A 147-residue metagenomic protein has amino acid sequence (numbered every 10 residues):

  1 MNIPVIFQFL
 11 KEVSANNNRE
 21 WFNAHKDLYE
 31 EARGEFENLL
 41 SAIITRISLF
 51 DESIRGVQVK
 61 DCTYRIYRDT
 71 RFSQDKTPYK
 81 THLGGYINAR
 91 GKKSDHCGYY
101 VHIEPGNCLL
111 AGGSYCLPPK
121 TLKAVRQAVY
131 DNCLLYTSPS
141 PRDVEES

Functional and structural regions predicted by a protein language model:
M1-F7: Acidic, low-complexity proline/glycine-rich segments
V5, A15-F50: Contiguous, amphipathic alpha-helical segments that mediate oligomerization or scaffolding in large protein assemblies
L10-V13: N-terminal short secondary-structure element
H25, N132-L135: Residue-level recognition of alpha-helix termini/interfacial anchor residues
L40, I44-G91, N107: Extended, charge-rich alpha-helical segments
R71-D131: Aromatic- and glycine-enriched beta-alpha-beta binding-site module
Y136-S147: Single conserved hydrophobic/aromatic residue that forms the stacking wall/gate of nucleotide- or nucleobase-binding
